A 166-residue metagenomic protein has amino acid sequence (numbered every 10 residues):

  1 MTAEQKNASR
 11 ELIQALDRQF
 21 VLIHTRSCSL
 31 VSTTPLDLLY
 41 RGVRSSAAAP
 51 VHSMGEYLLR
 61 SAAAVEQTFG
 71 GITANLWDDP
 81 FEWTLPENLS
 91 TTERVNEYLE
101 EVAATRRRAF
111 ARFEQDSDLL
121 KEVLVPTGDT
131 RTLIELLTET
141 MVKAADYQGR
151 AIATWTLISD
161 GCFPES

Functional and structural regions predicted by a protein language model:
M1-R10: Basic/polar N-terminal segments that are highly enriched at the extreme N-terminus, encompassing both cleavable
T2, D17-V21, T25-C28, D37-T84 (+1 more regions): Short, contiguous alpha-helical
A8, Q19-I23, R94, Y98-V102: Soluble or luminal CAZymes and related metallo-dependent hydrolases
L12-A15, D79-R94: Short acidic-aromatic linear motifs embedded in glycine-rich loops, typified by GG[WY][YF]DAGD(H) and related
E87-L124, T132-D146, R150: Acidic/histidine-rich alpha-helical segments that form the ligand environment of transition-metal centers
